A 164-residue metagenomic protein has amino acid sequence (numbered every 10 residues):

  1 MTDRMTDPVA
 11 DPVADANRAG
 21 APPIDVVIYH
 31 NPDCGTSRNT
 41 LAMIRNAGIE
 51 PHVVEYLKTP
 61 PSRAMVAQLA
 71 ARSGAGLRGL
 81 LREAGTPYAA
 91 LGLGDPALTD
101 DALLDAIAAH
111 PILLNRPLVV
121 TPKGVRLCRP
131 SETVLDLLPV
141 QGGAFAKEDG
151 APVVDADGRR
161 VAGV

Functional and structural regions predicted by a protein language model:
T2-D3, A162: Long, low-complexity, intrinsically disordered segments
N17-A47, P51-T59: Local sequence-structure signature of Cys/Sec-based thiol-disulfide redox active-site neighborhoods
Y56-V164: Thiol/selenol-based redox catalytic cores and closely related redox-interacting motifs
